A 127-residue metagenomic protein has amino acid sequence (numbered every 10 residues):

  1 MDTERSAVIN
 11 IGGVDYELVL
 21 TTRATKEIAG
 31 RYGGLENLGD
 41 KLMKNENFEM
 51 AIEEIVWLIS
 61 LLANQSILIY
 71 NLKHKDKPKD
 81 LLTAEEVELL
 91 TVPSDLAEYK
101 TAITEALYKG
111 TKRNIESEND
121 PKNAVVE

Functional and structural regions predicted by a protein language model:
M1-N10, G30, E36-M50, I67 (+1 more regions): Charged interaction scaffolds used for protein-protein
T21: Residue-level signal for threonine
E53-Q65, E105: Short, hydrophobic/amphipathic alpha-helical patches that form generic packing surfaces within helical domains
